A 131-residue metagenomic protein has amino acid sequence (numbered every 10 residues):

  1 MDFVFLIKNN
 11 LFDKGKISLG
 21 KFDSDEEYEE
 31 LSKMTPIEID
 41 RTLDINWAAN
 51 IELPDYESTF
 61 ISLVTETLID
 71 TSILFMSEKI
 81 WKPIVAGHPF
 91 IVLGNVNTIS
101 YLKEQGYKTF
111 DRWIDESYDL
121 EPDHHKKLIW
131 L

Functional and structural regions predicted by a protein language model:
M1-V64, D70-S77, W81-L131: Pol beta-like nucleotidyltransferase catalytic core
